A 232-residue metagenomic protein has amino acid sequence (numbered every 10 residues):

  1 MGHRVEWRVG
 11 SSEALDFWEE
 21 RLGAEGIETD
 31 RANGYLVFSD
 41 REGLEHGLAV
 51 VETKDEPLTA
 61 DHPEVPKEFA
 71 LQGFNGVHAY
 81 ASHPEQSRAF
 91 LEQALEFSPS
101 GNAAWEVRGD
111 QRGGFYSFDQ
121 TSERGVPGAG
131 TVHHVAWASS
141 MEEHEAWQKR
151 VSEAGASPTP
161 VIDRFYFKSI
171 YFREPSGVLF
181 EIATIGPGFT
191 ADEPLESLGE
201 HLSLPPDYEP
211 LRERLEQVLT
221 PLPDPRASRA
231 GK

Functional and structural regions predicted by a protein language model:
M1-R21, G34-S39, G73-S82, G125-R150 (+1 more regions): Vicinal oxygen chelate
D16, H46, R88-A89, E145: Alpha-helical elements of the RecA-like P-loop NTPase motor core of helicases
D16-G73, N102, E106-S117, A154-K232: Vicinal oxygen chelate
L48-A49, A79-Y80, F90-E92, T121 (+4 more regions): A structural feature that tracks compact, well-ordered secondary-structure segments with a strong bias toward
H62-A103: Loop-centered beta-sheet repeat module
Q86-M141: Aromatic-anchored, glycine/proline-accented short structural segments that stabilize local strand-turns or short
